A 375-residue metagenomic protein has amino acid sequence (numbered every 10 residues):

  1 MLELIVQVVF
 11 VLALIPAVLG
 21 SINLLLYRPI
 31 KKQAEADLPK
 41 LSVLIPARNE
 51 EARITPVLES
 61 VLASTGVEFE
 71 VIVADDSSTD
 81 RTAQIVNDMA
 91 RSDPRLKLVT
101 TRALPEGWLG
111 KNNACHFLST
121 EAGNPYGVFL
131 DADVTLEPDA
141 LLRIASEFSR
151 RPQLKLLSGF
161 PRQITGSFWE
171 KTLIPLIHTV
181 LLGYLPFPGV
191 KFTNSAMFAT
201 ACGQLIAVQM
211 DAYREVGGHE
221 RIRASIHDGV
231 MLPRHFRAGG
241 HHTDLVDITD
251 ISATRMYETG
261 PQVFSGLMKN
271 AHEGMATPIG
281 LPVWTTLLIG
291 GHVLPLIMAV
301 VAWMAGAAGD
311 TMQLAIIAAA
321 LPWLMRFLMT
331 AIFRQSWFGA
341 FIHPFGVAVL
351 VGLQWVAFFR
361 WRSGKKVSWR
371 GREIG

Functional and structural regions predicted by a protein language model:
M1-D37, I174-P175, L350: N-terminal membrane-anchoring/stem segments of glycan-assembly enzymes
V18, K97-T120, R143, E147-A207 (+3 more regions): Long helical/loop segments within the catalytic core of UDP-sugar-dependent glycosyltransferases, especially the large
P39-S42, E70: Cell-envelope/extracellular polymer assembly enzymes that use nucleotide-activated donors
E59-E68: Short, acidic, metal-binding catalytic loop of nucleotide-sugar glycosyltransferases
D75-I85, R102-A103: A conserved acidic beta->alpha catalytic loop
R81, A132-E147: Acidic donor-binding/catalytic loop of UDP-sugar-dependent glycosyltransferases, especially processive GT2
F148, P152-L182, D211-R214, H219-L281 (+1 more regions): Catalytic donor/gating beta->alpha subdomain of glycosyltransferases that bind UDP-sugars
L288-G364: Membrane-embedded multi-pass helical conduit in multi-pass membrane proteins, especially envelope-biosynthetic
